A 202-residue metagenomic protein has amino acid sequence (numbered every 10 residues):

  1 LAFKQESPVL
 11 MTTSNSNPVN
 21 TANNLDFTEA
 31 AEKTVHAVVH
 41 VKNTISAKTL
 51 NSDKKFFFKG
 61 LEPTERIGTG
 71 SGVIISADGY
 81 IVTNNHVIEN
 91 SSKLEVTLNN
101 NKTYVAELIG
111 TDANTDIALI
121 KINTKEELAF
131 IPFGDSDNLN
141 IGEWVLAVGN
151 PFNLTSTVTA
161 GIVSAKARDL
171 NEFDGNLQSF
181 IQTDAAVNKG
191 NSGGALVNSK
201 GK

Functional and structural regions predicted by a protein language model:
A2-K202: Serine-dependent protease modules
